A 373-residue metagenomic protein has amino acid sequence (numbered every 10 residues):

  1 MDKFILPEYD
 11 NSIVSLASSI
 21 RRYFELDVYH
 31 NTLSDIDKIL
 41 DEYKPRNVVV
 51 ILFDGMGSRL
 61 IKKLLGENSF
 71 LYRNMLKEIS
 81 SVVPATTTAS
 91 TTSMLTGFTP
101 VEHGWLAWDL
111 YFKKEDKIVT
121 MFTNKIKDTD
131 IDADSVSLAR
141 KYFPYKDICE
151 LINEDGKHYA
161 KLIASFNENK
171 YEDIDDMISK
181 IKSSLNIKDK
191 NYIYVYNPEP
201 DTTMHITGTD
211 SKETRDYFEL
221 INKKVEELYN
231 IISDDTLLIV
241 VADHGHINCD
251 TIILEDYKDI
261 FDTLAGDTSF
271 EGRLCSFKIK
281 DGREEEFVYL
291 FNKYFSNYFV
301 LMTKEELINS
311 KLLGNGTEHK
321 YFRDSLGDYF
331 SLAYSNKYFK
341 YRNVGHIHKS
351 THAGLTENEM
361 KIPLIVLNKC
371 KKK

Functional and structural regions predicted by a protein language model:
M1-K373: Feature captures the catalytic ectodomains and active-site-proximal regions of enzymes that hydrolyze or transfer
